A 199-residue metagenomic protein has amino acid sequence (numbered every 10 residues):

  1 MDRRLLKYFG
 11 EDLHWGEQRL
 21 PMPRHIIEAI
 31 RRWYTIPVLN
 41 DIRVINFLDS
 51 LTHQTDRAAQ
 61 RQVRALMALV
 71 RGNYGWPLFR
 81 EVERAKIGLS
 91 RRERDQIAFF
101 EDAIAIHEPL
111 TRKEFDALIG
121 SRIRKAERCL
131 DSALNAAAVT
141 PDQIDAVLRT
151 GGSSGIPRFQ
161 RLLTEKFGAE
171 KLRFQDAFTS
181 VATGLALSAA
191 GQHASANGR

Functional and structural regions predicted by a protein language model:
M1-E101: Phosphate-binding glycine-rich/basic clefts of nucleotide- and phosphate-handling proteins, predominantly
L5, V82, L130, R149 (+1 more regions): Residue-level signature of catalytic and energy-coupling elements of molecular machines, predominantly ATP/GTP-dependent
M67-G75, I104-A133: Adenine-nucleotide phosphate-binding core of ATP-dependent small-molecule kinases
Y74-G75, P141-L163: Glycine-rich phosphate-binding loops at beta-strand->alpha-helix junctions
A85-G88, L118-Q143, V147, S188-G191: Phosphate/ATP-binding catalytic cores across multiple sugar-kinase/actin-like superfamilies, primarily ASKHA
R92, F100, V147-G152, Q175 (+1 more regions): Generic beta-strand/beta-sheet core signal
D142, Q160-L187: Conserved phosphate-binding/catalytic loops in two-lobed NTP-binding clefts
A190-R199: A polyampholytic, Gly/Pro-enriched intrinsically disordered region
